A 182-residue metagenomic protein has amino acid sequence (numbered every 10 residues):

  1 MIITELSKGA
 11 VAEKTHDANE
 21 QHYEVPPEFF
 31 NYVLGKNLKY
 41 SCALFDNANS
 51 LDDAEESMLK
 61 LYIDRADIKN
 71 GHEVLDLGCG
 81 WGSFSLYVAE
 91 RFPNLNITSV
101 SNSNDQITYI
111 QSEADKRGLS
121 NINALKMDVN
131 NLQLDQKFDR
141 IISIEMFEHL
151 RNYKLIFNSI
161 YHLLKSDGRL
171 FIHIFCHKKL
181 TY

Functional and structural regions predicted by a protein language model:
M1-K69: Conserved Class I S-adenosyl-L-methionine-dependent methyltransferase catalytic core
G71-G80: Conserved class I S-adenosyl-L-methionine
W81-P93: Conserved SAM-binding loop of SAM-dependent methyltransferases across substrates and taxa, primarily the Class I
I110-Q111: Conserved SAM-binding loop
R117-V129: Conserved SAM-binding strand-loop segment of SAM-dependent methyltransferases
N130-I141: A short acidic, Gly/Pro-enriched loop at the edge of an enzyme's catalytic core that lines a small-molecule cofactor
K154-R169: A short glycine-rich, Lys/Arg-flanked "PGG" loop and its adjoining helix->strand segment in the class I
R169-Y182: Conserved class I S-adenosyl-L-methionine
